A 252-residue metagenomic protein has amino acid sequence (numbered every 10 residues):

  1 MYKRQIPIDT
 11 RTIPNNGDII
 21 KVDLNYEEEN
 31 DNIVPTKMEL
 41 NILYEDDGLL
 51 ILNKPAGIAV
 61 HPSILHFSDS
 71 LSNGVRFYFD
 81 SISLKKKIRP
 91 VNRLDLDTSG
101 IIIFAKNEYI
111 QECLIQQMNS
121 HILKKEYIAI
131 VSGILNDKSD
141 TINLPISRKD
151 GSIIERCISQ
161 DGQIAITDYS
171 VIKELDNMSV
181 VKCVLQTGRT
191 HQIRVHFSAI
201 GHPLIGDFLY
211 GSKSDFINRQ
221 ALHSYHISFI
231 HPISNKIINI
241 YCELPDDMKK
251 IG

Functional and structural regions predicted by a protein language model:
K3, K37, K86-R89, D137 (+7 more regions): Residue-level signal for pocket-adjacent positions within structured domains
K3-T141, S147, D247-G252: RNA pseudouridine synthases
D9-I13, K182, R219: Short, surface-exposed secondary-structure edge patches
Y26, I64, G133-L135, I146 (+6 more regions): A broadly conserved detector of short glycine/acidic/proline-rich loop/turn motifs that flank catalytic sites and bind
L40, Q160-I166, V171-D176, V180 (+2 more regions): Pseudouridine synthases involved in rRNA/tRNA modification
L52, I142, R156, S179-V181: Generic recognition of long tandem-repeat/solenoid scaffolds
I58-H61, I154-E155, S179: Short small-residue beta-strand/loop micro-motif enriched in glycine and branched aliphatics
S152-Q160: Short aromatic-glycine motifs in intrinsically disordered, low-complexity regions
